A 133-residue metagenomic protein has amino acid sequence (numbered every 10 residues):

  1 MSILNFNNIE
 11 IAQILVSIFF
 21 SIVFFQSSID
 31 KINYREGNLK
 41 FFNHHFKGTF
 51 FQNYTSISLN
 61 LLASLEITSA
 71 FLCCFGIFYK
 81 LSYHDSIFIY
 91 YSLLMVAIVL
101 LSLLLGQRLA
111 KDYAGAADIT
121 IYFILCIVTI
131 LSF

Functional and structural regions predicted by a protein language model:
M1-K31, N60-F133: Extended, low-polarity transmembrane helix blocks
R35-T55: Cytosolic, membrane-interface loops and tails of multi-pass inner-membrane proteins
